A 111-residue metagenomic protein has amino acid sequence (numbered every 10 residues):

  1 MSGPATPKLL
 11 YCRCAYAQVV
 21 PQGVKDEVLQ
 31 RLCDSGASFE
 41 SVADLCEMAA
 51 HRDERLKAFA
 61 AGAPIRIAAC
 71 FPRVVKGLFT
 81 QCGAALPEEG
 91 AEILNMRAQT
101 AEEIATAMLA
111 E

Functional and structural regions predicted by a protein language model:
M1-E111: Iron-sulfur-associated redox domains of electron-transfer enzymes in respiratory and anaerobic energy metabolism
